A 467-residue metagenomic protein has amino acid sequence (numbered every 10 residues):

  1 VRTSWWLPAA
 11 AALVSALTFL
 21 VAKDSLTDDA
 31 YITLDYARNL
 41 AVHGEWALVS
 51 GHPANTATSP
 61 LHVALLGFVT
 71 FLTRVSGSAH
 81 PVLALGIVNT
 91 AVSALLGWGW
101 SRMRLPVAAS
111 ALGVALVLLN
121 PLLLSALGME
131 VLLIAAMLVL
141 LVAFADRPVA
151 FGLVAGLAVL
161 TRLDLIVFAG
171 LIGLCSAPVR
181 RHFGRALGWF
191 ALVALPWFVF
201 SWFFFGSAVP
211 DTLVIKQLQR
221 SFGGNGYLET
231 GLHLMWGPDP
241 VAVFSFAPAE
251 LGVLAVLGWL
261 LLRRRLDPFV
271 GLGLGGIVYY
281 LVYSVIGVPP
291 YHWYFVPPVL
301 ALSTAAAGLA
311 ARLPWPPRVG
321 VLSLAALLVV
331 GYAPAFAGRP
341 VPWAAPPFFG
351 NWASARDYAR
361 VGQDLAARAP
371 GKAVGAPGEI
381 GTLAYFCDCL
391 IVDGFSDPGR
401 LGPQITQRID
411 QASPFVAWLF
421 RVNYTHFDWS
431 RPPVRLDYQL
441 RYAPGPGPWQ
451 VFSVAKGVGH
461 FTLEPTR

Functional and structural regions predicted by a protein language model:
V1-R467: Membrane-proximal envelope and lipid/glycan-remodeling enzymes
